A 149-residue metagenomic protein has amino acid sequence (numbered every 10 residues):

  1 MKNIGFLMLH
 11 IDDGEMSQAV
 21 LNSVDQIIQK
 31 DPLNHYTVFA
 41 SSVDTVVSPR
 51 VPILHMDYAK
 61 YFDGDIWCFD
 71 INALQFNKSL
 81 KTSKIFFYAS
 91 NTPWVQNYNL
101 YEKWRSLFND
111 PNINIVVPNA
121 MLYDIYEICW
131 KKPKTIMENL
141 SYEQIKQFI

Functional and structural regions predicted by a protein language model:
M1-G64, K134, E138-N139, E143-I149: N-terminal pre-catalytic "stem/leader" segment of glycosyltransferase-like enzymes
I28-Q29, N77-S79, E127: N-terminal cationic-hydrophobic initiation segments that often serve targeting/anchoring roles
L33, F108-I113: A structural motif corresponding to the C-terminal end of an alpha-helix and its immediate exit/capping segment
H35-S41, Y88-A89, V116-P118: Short internal beta-strands
V43-D110: Extended catalytic core of nucleotide-activated donor transferases of GT-like folds
N112-T135, S141-Q144: A short, active-site helix/loop in glycosyltransferases that binds the activated sugar's phosphate group
